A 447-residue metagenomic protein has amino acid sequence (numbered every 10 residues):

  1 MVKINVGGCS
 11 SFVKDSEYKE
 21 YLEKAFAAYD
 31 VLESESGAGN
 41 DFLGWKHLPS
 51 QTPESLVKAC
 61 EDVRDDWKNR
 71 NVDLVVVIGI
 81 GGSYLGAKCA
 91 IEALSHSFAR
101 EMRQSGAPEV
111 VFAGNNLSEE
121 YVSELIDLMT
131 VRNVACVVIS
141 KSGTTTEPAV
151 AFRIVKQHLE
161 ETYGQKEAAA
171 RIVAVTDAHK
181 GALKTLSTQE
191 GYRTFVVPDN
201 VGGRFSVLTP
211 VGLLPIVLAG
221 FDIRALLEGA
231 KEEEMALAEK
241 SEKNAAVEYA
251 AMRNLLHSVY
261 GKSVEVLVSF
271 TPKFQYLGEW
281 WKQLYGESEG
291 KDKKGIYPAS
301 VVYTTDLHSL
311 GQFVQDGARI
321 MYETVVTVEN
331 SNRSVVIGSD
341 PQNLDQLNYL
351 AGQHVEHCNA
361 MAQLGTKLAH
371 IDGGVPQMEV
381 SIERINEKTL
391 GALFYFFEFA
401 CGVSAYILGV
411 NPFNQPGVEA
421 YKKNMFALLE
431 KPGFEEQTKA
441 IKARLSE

Functional and structural regions predicted by a protein language model:
M1-N69, S339-D345, Y349, Q437-E447: Extended, charge-enriched "interface" segments that sit outside catalytic cores
A59-D73, L125-V134, M252-S263, V314-R319: Glycine-rich phosphate/diphosphate-binding loops that line cofactor/substrate pockets in enzymes
D65, N69-K240, A427: Glycine-rich phosphate-binding loops that contact phosphosugars or nucleotide phosphates
V77, C136-V138, A174, L267 (+2 more regions): Structural beta-sheet core signal
S83-G86, E119-Y121, T144-E147, K180-K184 (+6 more regions): Flexible loop/turn segments at secondary-structure boundaries
E161-T324, Q415-E447: Active-site phosphate/pyrophosphate-binding segments
A299-I385: Helicase-primase coupling helices
T366-L429: C-terminal helical cap and adjacent loop that interface with cofactors, partners, or active-site loops
